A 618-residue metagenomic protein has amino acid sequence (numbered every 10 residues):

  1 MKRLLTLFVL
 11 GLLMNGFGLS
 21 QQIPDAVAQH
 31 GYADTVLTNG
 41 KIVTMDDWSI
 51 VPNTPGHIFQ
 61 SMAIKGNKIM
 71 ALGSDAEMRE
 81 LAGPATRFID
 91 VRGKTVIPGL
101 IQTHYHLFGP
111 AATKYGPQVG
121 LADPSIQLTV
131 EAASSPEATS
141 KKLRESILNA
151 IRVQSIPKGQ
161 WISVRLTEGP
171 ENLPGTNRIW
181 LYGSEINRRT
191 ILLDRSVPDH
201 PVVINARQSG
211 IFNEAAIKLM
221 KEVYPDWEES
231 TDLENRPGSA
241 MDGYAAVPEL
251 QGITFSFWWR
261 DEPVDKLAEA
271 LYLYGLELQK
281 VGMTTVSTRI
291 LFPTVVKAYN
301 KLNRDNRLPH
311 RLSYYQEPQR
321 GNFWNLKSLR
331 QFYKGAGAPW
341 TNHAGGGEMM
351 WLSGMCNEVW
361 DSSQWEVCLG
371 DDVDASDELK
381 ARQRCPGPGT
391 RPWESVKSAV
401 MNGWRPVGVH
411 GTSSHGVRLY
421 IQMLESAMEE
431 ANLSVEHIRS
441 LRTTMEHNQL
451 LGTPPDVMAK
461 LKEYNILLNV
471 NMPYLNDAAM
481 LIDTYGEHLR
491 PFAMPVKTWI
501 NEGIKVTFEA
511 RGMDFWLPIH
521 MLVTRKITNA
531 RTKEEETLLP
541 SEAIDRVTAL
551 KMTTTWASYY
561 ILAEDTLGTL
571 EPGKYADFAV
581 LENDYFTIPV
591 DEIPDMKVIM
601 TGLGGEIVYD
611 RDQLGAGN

Functional and structural regions predicted by a protein language model:
M1-L4: Positively charged n-region of N-terminal signal peptides that target proteins for export
T6-G16: Bacterial N-terminal signal peptides
L19-Q21: Boundary of Sec targeting at the N-terminus
I23-N39, V43-Q331, W351-G416, E436-H437 (+4 more regions): Divalent metal-binding segments
L308-W351, R442-P455, K460, Y464 (+1 more regions): Phosphate/diphosphate-binding loops
G346-Q364, N465-L475: Non-cysteine beta-strand/loop elements that form the S-adenosyl-L-methionine
K397-G408, H415-T443, H447, K462-I466 (+3 more regions): His/Asp/Glu-enriched, well-ordered alpha-helical/loop segment that forms or immediately abuts the divalent-metal
